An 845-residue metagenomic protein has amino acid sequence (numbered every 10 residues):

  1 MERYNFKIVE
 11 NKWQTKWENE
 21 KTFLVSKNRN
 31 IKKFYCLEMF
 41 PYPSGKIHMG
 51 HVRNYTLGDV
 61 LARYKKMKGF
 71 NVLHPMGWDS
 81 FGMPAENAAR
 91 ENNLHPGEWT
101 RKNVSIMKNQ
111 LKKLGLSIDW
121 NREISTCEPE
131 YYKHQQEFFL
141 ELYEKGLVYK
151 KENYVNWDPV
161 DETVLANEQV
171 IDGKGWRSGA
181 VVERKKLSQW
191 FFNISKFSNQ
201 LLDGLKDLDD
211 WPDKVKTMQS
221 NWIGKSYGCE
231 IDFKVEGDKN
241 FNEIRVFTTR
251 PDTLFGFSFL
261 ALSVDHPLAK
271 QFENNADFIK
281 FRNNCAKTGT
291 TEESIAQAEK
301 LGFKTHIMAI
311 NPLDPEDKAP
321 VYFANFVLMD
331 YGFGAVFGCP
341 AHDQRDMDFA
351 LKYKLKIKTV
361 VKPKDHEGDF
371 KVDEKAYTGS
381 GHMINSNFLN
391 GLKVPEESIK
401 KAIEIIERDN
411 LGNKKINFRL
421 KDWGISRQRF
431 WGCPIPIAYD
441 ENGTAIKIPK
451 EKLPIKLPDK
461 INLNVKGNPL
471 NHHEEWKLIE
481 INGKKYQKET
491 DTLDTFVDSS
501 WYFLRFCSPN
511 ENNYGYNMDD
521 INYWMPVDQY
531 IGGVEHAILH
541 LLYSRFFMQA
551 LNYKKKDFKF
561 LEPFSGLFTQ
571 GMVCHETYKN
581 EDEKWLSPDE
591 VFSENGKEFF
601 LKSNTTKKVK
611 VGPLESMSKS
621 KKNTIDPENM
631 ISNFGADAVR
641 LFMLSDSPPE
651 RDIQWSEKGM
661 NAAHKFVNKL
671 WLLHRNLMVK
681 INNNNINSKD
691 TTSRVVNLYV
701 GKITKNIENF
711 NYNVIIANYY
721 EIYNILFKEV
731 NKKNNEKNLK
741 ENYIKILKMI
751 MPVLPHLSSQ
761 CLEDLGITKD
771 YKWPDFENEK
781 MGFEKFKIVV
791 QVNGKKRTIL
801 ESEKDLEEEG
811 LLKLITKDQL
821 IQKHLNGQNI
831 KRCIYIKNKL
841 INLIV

Functional and structural regions predicted by a protein language model:
M1-K33, P251-D252, S263-H266, N275-A276 (+15 more regions): Basic, alpha-helical terminal appendages of large translation-related enzymes
M1-L37, K66-P75, G97-K108, D210 (+2 more regions): Conserved oxyanion/phosphate-binding beta-strand-loop segments in alpha/beta enzyme cores
E2-Q14, H134-I357, K362, V465-W476 (+4 more regions): NTP-handling and nucleic-acid-processing catalytic cores
R3, K12, K16-E20, E91-I244 (+7 more regions): Residue patterns forming the tRNA-binding/recognition surfaces of aminoacyl-tRNA synthetases and related DALR
S26-L94, E123-F138, T248-T249, L313-F349 (+1 more regions): N-terminal catalytic cores of NTP/NDP-binding nucleotidyl/phosphoryl-transfer enzymes
R63-N71, E91-G97, N109, K113-S117 (+14 more regions): Secondary-structure transition/capping motifs at alpha-helix termini and the adjoining loop/turn into the next element
D79, E144-W157, K414-G443, K556-P563 (+2 more regions): Helix-rich, typically C-terminal accessory recognition domains appended to large enzymatic cores
I307-D314, K318-Y331, H473-P649: Alpha-helical recognition segments enriched in aromatics with Gly/Pro capping that present substrate-recognition
